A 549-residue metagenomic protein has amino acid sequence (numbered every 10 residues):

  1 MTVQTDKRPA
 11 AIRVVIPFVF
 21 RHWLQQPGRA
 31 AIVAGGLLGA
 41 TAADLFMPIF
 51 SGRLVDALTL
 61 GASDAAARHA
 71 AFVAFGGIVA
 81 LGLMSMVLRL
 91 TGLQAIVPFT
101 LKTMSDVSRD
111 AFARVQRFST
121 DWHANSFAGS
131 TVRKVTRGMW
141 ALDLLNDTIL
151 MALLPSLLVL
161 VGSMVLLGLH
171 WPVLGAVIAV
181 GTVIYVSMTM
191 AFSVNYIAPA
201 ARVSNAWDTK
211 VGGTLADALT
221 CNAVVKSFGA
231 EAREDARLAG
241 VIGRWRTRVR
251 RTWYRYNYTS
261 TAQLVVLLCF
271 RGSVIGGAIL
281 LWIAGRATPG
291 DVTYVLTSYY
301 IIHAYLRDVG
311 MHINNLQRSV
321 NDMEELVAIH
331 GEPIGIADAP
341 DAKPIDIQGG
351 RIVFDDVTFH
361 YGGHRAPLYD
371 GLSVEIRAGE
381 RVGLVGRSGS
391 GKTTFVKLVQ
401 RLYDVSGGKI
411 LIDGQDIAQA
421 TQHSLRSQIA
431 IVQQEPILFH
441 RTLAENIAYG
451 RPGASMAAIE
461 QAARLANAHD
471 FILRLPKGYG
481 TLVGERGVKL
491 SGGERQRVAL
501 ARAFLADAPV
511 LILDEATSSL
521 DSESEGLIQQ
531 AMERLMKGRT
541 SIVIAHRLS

Functional and structural regions predicted by a protein language model:
M1-D44, T59-I78, G92-I96, T100 (+11 more regions): Membrane-integrated ABC transporters
T2-I12, G35, A43-D56, L81-A128 (+12 more regions): Juxtamembrane helix-loop junctions of ABC transporter transmembrane domains
F20, L24-P27, R117-A124, R137-N146 (+11 more regions): An intracellular "coupling" helix at the cytosolic face of ABC transporter transmembrane type-1 domains
A30-T91, G168-A176, G272, G276 (+1 more regions): Transmembrane helix-loop-helix hairpins at lipid-water interfaces of multipass membrane proteins, especially the type-1
A62, L166-I184, N195, R255-E324 (+1 more regions): Helix-loop-helix
A111, V115, V225, L326 (+1 more regions): Helix-loop junctions and hydrophobic alpha-helical segments within the transmembrane domains of large membrane
T120, V224, E332-G335, I459 (+1 more regions): Hydrophobic patch in the ABC ATPase nucleotide-binding domain
I345-S549: ABC-type nucleotide-binding domain
